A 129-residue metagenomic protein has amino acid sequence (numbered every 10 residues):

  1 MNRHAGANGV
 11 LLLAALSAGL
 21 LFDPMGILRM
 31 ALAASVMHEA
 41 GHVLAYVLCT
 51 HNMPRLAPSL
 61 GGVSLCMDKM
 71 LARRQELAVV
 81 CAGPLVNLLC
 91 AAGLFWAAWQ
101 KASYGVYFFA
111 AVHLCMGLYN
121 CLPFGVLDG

Functional and structural regions predicted by a protein language model:
M1-G129: Hydrophobic transmembrane alpha-helices and their immediate loop junctions in multi-pass integral membrane proteins
